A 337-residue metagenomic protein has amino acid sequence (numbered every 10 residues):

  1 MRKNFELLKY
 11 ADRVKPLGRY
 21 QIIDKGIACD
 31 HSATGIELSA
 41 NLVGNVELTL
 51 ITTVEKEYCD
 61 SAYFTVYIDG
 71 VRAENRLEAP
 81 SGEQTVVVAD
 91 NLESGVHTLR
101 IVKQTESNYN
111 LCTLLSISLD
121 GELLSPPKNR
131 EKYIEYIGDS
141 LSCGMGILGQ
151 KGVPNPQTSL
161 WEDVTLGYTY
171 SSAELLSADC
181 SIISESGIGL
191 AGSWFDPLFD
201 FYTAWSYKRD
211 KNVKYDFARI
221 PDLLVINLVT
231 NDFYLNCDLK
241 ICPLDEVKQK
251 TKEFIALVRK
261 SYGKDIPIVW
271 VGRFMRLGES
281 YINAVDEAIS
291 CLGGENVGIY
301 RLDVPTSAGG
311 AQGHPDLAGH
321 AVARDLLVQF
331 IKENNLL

Functional and structural regions predicted by a protein language model:
M1-I137, S142-W161, N334-L337: N-terminal secretory targeting modules
H31-T34, P154-K240, D245, M275-I282 (+1 more regions): Conserved SGNH/GDSL esterase-like catalytic core that processes O-acyl groups on lipids and polysaccharides
Y133-I137, S142, C180-S184, D222-N227 (+2 more regions): Structural recognition of the beta-strand scaffold that forms the well-ordered cores of secreted hydrolase catalytic
Y168-C180, L257-P267, C291-E295: A structural motif corresponding to the C-terminal end of an alpha-helix and its immediate exit/capping segment
N227-D232, I255-E287: Active-site segments of SGNH/GDSL-like serine hydrolases that catalyze O-acetyl group transfer/hydrolysis on lipids
V247, T251, H320: Aromatic/hydrophobic pocket-lining residues that form the small-molecule binding cavity in soluble enzyme cores
F254, D265-P267, G278, E295-D303 (+1 more regions): Extended, charge-rich intrinsically disordered regulatory tails
A311-L337: Histidine-centered active-site loop/cap adjacent to the catalytic His in serine esterases/O-acetyl transfer systems
